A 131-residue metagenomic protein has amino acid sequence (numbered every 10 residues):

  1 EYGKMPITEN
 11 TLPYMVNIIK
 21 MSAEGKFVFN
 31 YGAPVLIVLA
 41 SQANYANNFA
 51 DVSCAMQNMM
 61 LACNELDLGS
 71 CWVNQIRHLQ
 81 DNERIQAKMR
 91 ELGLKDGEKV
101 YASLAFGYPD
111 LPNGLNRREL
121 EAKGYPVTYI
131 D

Functional and structural regions predicted by a protein language model:
E1-N48: Glycine/small-residue-rich phosphate/adenosyl-binding loop
M21-E24, A87-E91, N113: Glycine-rich, charged/polar anion/phosphate-binding loops that engage phosphate groups from diverse ligands
V28-F29, L92-D96: A general structural signal for short secondary-structure junctions and capping/turn motifs
F29, D51, E119-L120: Short, contiguous, pocket-lining structural segments that sit at or immediately flank catalytic/ligand-binding sites
G32-V35, L68, D96-V100: Short coil/turn connectors at secondary-structure junctions
V35-K88: Small-aliphatic-rich amphipathic alpha-helix that forms the alpha element of a beta-alpha
C63, R77, L92-G93, Y108-D110: Short leucine-rich amphipathic alpha-helical surface patches
L94-D131: C-terminal helix-cap and adjacent tail motif
